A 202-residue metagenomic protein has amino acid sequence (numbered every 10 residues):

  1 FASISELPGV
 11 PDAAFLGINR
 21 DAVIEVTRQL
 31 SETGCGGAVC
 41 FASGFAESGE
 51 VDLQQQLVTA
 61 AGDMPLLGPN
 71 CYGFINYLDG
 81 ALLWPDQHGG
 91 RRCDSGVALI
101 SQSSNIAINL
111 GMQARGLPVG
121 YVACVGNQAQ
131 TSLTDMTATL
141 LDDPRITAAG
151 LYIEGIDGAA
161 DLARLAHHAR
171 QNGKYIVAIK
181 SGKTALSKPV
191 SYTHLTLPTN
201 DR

Functional and structural regions predicted by a protein language model:
F1-L197, R202: Catalytic-core regions of core metabolic enzymes, especially those transforming organic acids/acyl-group intermediates
